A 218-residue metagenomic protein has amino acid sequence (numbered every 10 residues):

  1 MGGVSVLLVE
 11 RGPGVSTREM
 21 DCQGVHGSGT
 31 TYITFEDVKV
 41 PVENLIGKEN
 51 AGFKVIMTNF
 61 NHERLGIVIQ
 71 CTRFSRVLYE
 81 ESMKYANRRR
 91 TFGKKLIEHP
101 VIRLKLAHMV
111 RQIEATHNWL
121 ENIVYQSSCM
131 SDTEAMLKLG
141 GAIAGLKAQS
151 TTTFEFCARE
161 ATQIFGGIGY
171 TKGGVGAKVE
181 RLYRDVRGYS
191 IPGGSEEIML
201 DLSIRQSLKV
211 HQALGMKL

Functional and structural regions predicted by a protein language model:
M1-E80, K84, K94, E196-M199 (+1 more regions): FAD-binding core of flavoproteins
V4, T30, H62, K138 (+3 more regions): Active-site lining segments that contact anionic ligands and/or coordinate catalytic metals
V55, A148-A158, G176-R187: Short, hydrophobic/aliphatic alpha-helical segments
T72, R76-Y79, L106-L120, K147-A158 (+1 more regions): Alpha-helical transition-metal enzyme core signature, strongest for iron centers
M83, N87-K94, I113-Q149, A158 (+1 more regions): C-terminal helix-coil-helix/basic helical segment that borders enzyme active sites and/or dimer interfaces and provides
I97-M109, K138-Q149, E180, D185: Alpha-helical scaffold segments that form or flank carboxylate-/histidine-based iron centers
F165-L218: Glycine-rich phosphate/cofactor-binding loops in nucleotide/flavin-utilizing enzymes
